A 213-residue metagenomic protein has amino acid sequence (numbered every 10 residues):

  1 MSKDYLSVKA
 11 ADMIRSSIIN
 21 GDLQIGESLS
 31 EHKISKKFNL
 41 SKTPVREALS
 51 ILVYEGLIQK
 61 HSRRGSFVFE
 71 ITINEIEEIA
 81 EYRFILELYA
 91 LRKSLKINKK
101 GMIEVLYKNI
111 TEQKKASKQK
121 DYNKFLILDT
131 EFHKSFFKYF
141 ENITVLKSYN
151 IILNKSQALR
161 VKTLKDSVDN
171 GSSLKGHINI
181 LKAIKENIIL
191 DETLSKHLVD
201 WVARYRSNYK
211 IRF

Functional and structural regions predicted by a protein language model:
M1-K96, K134, K138, T144 (+1 more regions): Short linear motifs at protein or domain termini
L23, I73, F84, K96-I103 (+4 more regions): Alpha-helix boundary/capping and short turn/kink residues
I79, I103-L106, F125, D129 (+4 more regions): Hydrophobic packing residues in well-ordered alpha-helices of helical domains and bundles
E87-K114: Amphipathic alpha-helical dimerization/coiled-coil segments that flank or bridge DNA-binding/regulatory modules
Y107-K114, Q119, V161-F213: C-terminal all-alpha effector/ligand-binding and dimerization domain of prokaryotic HTH-type transcriptional repressors
Q113-F140, T144: Exposed, interaction-prone assembly regions rather than primary DNA-binding/catalytic cores
E131, K138-F140, V145-K162, A203 (+1 more regions): C-terminal regulatory/oligomerization modules of transcriptional regulators
